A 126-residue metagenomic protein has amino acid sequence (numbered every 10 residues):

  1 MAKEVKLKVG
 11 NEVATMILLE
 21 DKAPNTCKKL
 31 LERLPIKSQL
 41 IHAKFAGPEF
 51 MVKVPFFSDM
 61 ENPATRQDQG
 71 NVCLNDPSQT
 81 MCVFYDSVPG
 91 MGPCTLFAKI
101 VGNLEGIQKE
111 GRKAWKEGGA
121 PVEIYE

Functional and structural regions predicted by a protein language model:
M1-E4, D68: A short, compositionally biased
K3-G10, C73: A short beta-strand micro-motif
V9-V13, S78: Glycine-centered tight beta-turn/hairpin loop motif at sheet-sheet or coil-to-beta transitions
L18-E126: Glycine-rich active-site loops that engage anionic ligands at enzyme catalytic sites
